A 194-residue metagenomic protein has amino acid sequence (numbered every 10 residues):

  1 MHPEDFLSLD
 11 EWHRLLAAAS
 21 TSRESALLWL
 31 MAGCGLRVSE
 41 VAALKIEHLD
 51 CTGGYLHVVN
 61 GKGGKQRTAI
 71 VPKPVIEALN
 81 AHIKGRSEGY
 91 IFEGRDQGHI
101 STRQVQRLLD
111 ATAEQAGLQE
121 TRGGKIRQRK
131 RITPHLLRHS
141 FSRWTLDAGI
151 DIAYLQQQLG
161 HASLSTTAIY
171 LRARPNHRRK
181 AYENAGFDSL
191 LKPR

Functional and structural regions predicted by a protein language model:
M1-R194: Conserved catalytic core of the tyrosine transesterase superfamily
